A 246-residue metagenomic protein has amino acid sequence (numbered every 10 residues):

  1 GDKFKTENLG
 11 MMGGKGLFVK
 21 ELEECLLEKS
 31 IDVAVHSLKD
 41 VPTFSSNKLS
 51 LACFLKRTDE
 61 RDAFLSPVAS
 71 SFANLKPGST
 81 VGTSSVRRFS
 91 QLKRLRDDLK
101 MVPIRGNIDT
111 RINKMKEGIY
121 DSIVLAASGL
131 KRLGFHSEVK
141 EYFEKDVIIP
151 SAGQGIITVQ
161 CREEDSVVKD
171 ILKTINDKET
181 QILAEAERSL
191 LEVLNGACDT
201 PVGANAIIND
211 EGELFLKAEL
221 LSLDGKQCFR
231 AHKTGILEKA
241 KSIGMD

Functional and structural regions predicted by a protein language model:
G1-F4, D40-V41: Short active-site-proximal "capping" loops at secondary-structure junctions
K5, M11, R94-D246: Small-molecule-sensing regulatory modules
T6-D32: Short, structured active-site "lid" loops
E21-L22, S71, T110-R111: Short acidic active-site motifs
I31-V35, D121-S122: Short, Asp-centered acidic motifs that coordinate Mg2+ and/or phosphate in catalytic or ligand-binding sites
L38-V41, N47-L99: A conserved helix-loop-strand patch within extracytoplasmic ligand-binding domains of the periplasmic binding
